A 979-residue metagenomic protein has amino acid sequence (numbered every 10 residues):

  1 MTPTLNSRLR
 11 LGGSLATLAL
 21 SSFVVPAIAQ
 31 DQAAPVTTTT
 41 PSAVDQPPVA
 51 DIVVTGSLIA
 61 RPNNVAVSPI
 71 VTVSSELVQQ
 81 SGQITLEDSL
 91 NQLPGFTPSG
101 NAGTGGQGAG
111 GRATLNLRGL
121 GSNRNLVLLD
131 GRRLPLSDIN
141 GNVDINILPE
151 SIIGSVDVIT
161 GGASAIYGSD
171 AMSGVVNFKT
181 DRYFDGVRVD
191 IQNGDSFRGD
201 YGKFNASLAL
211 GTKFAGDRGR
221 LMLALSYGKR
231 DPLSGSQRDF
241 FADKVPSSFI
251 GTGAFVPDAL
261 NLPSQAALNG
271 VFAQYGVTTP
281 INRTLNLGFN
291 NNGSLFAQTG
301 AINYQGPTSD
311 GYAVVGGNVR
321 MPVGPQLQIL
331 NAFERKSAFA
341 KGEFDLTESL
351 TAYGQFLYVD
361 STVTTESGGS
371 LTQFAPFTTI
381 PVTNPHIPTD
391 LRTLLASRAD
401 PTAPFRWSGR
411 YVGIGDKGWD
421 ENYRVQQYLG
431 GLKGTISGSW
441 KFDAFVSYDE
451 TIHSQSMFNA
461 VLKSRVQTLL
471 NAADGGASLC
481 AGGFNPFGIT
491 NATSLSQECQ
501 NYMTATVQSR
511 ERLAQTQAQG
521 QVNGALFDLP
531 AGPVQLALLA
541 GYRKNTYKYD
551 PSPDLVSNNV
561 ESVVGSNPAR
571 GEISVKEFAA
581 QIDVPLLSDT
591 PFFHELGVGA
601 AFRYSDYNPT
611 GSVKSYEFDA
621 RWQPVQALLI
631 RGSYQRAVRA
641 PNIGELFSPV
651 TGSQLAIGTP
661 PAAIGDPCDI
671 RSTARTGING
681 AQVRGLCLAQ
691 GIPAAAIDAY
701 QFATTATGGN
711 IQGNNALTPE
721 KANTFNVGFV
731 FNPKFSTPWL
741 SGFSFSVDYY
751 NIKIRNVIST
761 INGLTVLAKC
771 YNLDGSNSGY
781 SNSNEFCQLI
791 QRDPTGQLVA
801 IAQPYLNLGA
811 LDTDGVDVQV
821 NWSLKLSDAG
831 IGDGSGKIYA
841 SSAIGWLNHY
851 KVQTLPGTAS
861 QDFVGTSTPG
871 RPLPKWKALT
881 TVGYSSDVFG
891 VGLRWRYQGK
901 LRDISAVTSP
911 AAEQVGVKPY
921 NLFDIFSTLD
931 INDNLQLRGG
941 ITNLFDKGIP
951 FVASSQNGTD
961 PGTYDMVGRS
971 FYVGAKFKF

Functional and structural regions predicted by a protein language model:
T2-S81, E87-L93, S207, G211-T212 (+3 more regions): N-terminal Sec signal peptide and the immediately downstream disordered periplasmic leader that contains the TonB box
Q46, Y183-G186, G199, A215-R218 (+11 more regions): Short loop/turn motifs that connect adjacent beta-strands in outer-membrane beta-barrel proteins
D88-P94, P98-R112, R132, L136-S151 (+12 more regions): Surface-exposed beta-strand-turn/loop segments characteristic of Gram-negative outer-membrane beta-barrels
G162, R182, N193-F197, F214-G216 (+18 more regions): Transmembrane beta-strands of outer-membrane beta-barrel pores
T451, F458-L462, V466, A569-G658 (+6 more regions): Structural signature of Gram-negative outer-membrane beta-barrels, strongest in the C-terminal barrel of TonB-dependent
S456-F458, L462-S464, Q635, S648 (+5 more regions): C-terminal beta-signal and terminal closure region of outer-membrane beta-barrel proteins
V598, G742-S905: Gram-negative outer-membrane beta-barrel transporters
R755, N848-K851, W895-V907, T928-F979: C-terminal beta-signal and adjacent terminal beta-strands/loops of Gram-negative outer-membrane beta-barrel proteins
